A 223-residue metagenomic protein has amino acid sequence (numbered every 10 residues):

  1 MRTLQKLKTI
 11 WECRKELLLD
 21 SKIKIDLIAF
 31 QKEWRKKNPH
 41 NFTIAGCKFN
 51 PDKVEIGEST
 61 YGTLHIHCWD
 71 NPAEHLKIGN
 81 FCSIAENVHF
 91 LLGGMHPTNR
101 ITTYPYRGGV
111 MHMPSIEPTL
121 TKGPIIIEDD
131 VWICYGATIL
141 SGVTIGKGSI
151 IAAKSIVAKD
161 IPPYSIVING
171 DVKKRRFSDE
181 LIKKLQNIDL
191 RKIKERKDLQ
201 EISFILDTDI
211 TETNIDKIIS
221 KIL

Functional and structural regions predicted by a protein language model:
M1-G46: Membrane-proximal basic amphipathic "stem/tether" segments
R2-C13, R107-V110, P114-I139, G170-L223: C-terminal segments of enzyme domains that contribute to small-molecule binding surfaces
I44-C47, V54-V143: Flexible, glycine/small-residue-enriched loop-and-beta-strand segment within the central core of proteins
V88, I139, S155-V157, D171: Short coil-to-beta-strand initiation/turn motif
E128, G146-A152, I156: A generic "structured core" feature
V167: N-terminal carbohydrate-binding/catalytic regions of secreted carbohydrate-active enzymes
